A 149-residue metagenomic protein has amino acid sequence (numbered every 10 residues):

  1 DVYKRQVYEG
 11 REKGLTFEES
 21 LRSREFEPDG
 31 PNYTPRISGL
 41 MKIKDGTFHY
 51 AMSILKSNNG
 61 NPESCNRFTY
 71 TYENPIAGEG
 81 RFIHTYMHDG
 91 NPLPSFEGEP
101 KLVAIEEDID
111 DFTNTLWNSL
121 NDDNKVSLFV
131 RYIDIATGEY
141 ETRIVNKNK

Functional and structural regions predicted by a protein language model:
V2-Y3: Short, small-residue-biased leader/transition segments that mark boundaries at the very start of proteins
V7-R11: Short histidine-centered catalytic/ligand-binding loop motif
E12-P31, K44: A short, well-structured alpha-helical segment
Y33-K149: A two-mode feature
